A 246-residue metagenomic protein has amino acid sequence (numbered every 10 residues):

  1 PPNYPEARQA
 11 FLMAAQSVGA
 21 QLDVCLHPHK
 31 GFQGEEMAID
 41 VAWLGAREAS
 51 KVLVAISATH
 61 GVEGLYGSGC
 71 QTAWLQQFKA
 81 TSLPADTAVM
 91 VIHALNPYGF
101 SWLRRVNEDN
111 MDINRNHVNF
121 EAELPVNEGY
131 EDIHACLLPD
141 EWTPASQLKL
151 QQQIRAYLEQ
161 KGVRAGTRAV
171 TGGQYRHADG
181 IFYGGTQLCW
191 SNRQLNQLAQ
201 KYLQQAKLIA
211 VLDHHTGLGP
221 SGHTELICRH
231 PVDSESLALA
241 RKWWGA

Functional and structural regions predicted by a protein language model:
P1-A246: Structured catalytic-domain cores with a bias toward divalent-metal coordination
